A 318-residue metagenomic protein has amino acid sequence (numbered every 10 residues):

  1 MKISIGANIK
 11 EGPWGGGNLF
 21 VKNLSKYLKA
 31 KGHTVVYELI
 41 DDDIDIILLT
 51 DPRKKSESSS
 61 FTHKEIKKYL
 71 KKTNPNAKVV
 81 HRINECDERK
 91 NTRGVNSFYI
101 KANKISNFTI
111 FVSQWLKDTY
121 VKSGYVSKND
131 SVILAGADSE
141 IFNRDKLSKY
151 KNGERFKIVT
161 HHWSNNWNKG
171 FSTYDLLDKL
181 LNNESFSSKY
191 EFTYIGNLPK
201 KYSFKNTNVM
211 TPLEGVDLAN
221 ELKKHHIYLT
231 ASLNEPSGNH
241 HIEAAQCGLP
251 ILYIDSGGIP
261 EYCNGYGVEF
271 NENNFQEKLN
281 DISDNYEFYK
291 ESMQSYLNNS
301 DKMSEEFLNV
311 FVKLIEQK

Functional and structural regions predicted by a protein language model:
V36-I105: Extended catalytic core of nucleotide-activated donor transferases of GT-like folds
N91-R93, V121, G136-E154: Acidic anion/phosphate-binding donor-loop and adjacent secondary structure in glycosyltransferase catalytic cores
K104-N129, A137, I141: A short, active-site helix/loop in glycosyltransferases that binds the activated sugar's phosphate group
K149-K169, D175-K179: Conserved donor-binding/catalytic core segment of Leloir-type glycosyltransferases
L233: Aromatic "clamp/platform" in nucleotide-sugar-dependent glycosyltransferases that forms part of the donor/acceptor
P250-Y253: Short hydrophobic beta-strand element within catalytic cores of glycosyltransferases and related nucleotide-activated
P260-D281: Change "using UDP/GDP/dTDP sugars" to "using nucleotide sugars
D284-K318: A charged, aromatic-enriched C-terminal amphipathic alpha-helix characteristic of glycosyltransferases across folds
